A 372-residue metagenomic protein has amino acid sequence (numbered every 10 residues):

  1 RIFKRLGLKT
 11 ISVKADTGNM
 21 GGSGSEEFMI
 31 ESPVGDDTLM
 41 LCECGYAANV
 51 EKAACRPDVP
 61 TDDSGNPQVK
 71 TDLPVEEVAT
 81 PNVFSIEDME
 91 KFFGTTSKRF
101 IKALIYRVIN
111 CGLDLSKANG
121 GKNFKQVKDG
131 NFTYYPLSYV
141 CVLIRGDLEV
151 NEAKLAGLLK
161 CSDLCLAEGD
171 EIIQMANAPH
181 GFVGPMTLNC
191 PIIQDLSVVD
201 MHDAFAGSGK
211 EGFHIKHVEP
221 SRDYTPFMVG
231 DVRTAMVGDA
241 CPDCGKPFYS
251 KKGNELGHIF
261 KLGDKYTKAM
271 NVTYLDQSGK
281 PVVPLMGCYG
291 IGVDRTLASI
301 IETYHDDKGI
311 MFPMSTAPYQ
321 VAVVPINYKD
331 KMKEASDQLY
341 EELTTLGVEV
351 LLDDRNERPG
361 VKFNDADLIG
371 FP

Functional and structural regions predicted by a protein language model:
R1-P372: NTP/phosphate- and nucleic-acid-binding module
